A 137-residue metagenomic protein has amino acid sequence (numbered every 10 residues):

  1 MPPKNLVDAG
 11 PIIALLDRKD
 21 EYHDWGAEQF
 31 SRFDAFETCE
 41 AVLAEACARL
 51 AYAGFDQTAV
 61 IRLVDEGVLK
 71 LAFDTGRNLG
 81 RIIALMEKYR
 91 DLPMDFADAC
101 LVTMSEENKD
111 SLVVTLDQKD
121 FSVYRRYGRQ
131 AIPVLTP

Functional and structural regions predicted by a protein language model:
M1-T38, L50-R62, Y127-G128: Short, well-structured N-terminal submotif of metal-dependent ribonuclease cores
P2-K4, N108-P137: Acidic, PIN/NYN-like endoribonuclease modules and their adjacent C-terminal/linker elements
G10-P11, A41, R77, K119: Alpha-helix/helix-capping structural signal
E37, A72, L135: General small-molecule cofactor/ligand-binding pocket signal
E66: Active-site flanking loop/helix segments enriched in acidic
A72-L116: Active-site neighborhoods of divalent-metal-dependent phosphate/nucleic-acid chemistry enzymes
